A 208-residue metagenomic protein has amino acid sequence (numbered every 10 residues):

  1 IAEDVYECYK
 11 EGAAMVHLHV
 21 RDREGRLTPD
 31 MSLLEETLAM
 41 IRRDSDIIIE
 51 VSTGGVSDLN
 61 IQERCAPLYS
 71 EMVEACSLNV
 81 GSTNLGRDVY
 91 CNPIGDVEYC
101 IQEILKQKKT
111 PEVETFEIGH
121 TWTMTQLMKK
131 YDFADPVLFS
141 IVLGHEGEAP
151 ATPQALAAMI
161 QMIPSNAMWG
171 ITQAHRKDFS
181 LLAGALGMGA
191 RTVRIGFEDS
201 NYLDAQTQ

Functional and structural regions predicted by a protein language model:
I1-E7, L59-Y69, D178-L182: Short, acidic/polar
Y9-K10, Y69, L105, L186: Non-catalytic positions within long, well-ordered alpha-helices that form the structural scaffold/packing of enzyme
K10-M15, D46, V73, A190: A structural motif
A13-R23, I49-T53, E114, I195: Short beta-strand segments at enzyme active-site cores
A14-T37, L85, V142-L143, E198-A205: Glycine-rich, proline-tolerant flexible connector loops at the mouths of alpha/beta enzymes
R26-T53, Y99-K106, A157-N166: Alpha-helix-loop-beta-strand connector modules within alpha/beta enzyme cores
S57-E74, L78, S82-R87: Glycine/small-residue-rich loop that forms an oxyanion/phosphate-binding "nest" at active or ligand-binding sites
A75-G196: Catalytic alpha/beta core domains of metabolic enzymes, predominantly
